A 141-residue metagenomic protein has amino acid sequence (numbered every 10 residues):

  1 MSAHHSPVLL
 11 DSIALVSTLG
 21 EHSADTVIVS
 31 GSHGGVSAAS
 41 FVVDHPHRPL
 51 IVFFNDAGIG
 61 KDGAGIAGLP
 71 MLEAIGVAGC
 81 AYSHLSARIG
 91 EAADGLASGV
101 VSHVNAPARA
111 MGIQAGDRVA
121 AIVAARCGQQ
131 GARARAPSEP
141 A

Functional and structural regions predicted by a protein language model:
M1-A141: Residues that scaffold, gate, or flank divalent-cation-dependent active/transport sites
